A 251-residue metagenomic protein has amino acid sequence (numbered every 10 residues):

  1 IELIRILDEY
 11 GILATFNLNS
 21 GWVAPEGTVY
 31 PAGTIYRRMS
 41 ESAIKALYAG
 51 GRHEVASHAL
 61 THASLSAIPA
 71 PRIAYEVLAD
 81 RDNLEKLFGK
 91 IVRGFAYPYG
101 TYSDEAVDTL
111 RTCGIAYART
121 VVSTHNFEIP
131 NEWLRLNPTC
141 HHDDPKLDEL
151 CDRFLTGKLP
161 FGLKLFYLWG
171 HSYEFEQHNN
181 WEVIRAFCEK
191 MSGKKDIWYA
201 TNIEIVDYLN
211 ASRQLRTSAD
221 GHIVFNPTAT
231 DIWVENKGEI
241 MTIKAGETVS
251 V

Functional and structural regions predicted by a protein language model:
I1, S103-A106, I232: Short, well-ordered alpha-helical microsegments
E2-I12, F187-K190: A short, Lys/Arg-enriched amphipathic alpha-helix followed by its capping loop at the start of a domain
Y10-A116, V122-L136, C140, L163-S172: Metal-dependent polysaccharide deacetylase catalytic core of the NodB/CE4 family, i.e., the active-site-bearing domain
L18, E85, Y117-E128, Y167-V251: C-terminal domain-boundary segment and adjacent tail
R37-E41, L147-D152, W181-F187: Well-ordered, non-membrane alpha-helical segments in soluble/globular domains
A70-Y75, P145-D148, H178-W181: Non-membrane alpha-helical structural segments and their capping/turn regions in soluble enzymes
E132-N137, C151-R153, S212-D220: Short, surface-exposed amphipathic charged segments that create phosphate/polyanion-binding patches used for binding
H141-G157: A Trp-anchored, charged/polar loop motif used as the substrate-binding/catalytic surface of acyl/ester-handling
